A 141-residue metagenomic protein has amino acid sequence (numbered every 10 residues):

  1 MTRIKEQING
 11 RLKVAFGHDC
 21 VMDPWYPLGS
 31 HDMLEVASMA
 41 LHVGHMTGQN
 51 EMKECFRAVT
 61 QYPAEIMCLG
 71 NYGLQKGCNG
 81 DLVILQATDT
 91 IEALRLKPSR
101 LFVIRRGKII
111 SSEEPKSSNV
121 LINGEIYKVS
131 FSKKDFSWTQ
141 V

Functional and structural regions predicted by a protein language model:
M1-T2, G107: Proteins with a high burden of low-complexity, intrinsically disordered sequence enriched in S/T/G/P/A and R, requiring
T2-L85: His/Asp/Glu-enriched, well-ordered alpha-helical/loop segment that forms or immediately abuts the divalent-metal
K53-V141: Active-site microenvironment of metallo-dependent hydrolases
